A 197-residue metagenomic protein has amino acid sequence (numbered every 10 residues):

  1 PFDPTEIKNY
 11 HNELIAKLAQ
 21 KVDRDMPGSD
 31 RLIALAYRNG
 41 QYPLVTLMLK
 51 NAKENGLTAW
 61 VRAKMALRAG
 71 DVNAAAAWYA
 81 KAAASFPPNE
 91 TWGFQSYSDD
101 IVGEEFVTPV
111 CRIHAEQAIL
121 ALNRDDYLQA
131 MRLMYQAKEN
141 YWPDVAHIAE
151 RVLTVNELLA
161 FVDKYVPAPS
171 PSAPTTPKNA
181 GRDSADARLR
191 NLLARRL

Functional and structural regions predicted by a protein language model:
P1-L197: Alpha-helical solenoid repeat scaffolds
